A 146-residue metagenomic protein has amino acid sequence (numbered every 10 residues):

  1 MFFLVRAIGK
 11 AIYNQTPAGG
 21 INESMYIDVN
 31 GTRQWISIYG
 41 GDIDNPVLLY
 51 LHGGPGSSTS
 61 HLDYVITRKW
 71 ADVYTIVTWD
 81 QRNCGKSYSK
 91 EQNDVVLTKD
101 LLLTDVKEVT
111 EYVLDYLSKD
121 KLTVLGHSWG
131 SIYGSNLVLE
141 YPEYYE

Functional and structural regions predicted by a protein language model:
M1-M25: An N-terminal hydrophobic leader/cap segment in hydrolases
V29-G40: A short loop-to-beta-strand scaffold at the N-terminal edge of the catalytic core in hydrolase folds
D44-G54: Short beta-strand element of the alpha/beta-hydrolase
P55-T67: The serine-hydrolase catalytic nucleophile loop
S60-H61, N83-L97: Glycine-rich "HGGG/HGxG" loop immediately N-terminal to the catalytic nucleophile of the alpha/beta-hydrolase
A71-Y88: Conserved alpha/beta-hydrolase
L101-K121: Conserved acidic catalytic loop of the alpha/beta-hydrolase fold
K119-E146: Conserved hydrolase catalytic core segment
